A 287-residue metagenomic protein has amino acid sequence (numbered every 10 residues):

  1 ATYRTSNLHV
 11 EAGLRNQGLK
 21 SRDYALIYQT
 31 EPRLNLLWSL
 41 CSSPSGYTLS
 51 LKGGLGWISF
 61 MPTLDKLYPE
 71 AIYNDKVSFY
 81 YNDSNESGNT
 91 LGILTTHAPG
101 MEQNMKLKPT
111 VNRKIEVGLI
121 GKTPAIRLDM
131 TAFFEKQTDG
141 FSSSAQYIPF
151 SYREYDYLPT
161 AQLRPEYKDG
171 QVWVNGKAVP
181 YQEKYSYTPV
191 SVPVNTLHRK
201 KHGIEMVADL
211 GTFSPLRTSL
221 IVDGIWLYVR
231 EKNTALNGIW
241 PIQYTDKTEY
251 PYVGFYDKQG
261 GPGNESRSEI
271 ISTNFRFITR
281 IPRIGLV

Functional and structural regions predicted by a protein language model:
A1-R127, T131-K136: Structural signature of Gram-negative outer-membrane beta-barrels, strongest in the C-terminal barrel of TonB-dependent
R4-V10, K136, E154-V287: Gram-negative outer-membrane beta-barrel transporters
G18, P32, P44, P62 (+16 more regions): Proline-rich intrinsically disordered, low-complexity coils
L19-S21, L49, G92, G100-N104 (+5 more regions): Sparse, context-dependent recognition of short Cys/His-centered cofactor- or disulfide-binding micro-motifs
D23, I27-R33, Y68-D75, A145-E154 (+1 more regions): Flexible, surface-exposed loop regions and adjacent strand-edge segments of Gram-negative outer-membrane beta-barrel
T30, L64, L107, F141 (+2 more regions): Short clusters of hydrophobic/aromatic residues that line enzyme substrate/ligand-binding pockets
L34-W38, S45-S59, V111, E116-Q146 (+4 more regions): Hydrophobic, aliphatic-enriched repeat segments that assemble into extended interaction scaffolds in large eukaryotic
C41-G46, Y81-N89, I148-S151, P159-Y167 (+1 more regions): Short C-terminal domain-edge/linker segments immediately following a structured domain
